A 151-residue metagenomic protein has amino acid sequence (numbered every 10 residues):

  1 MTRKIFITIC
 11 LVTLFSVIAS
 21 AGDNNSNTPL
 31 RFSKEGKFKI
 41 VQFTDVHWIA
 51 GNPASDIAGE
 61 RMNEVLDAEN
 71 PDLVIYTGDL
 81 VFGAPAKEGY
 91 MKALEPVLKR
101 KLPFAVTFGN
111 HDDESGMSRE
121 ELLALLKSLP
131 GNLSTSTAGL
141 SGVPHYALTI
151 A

Functional and structural regions predicted by a protein language model:
M1-I5: Positively charged n-region of N-terminal signal peptides that target proteins for export
T8-S16: Bacterial N-terminal signal peptides
F15-S16, I57, M91, A124: Hydrophobic alpha-helical membrane context
S16, V65, V74, V106-T107: Short, intrinsically disordered/low-complexity patches at protein termini and at juxtamembrane boundaries
A21-P96: N-terminal active-site segment of His-dependent metallophosphoesterases
N24, M91-A151: Extended active-site neighborhood of metal-dependent phosphoesterases/phosphodiesterases
